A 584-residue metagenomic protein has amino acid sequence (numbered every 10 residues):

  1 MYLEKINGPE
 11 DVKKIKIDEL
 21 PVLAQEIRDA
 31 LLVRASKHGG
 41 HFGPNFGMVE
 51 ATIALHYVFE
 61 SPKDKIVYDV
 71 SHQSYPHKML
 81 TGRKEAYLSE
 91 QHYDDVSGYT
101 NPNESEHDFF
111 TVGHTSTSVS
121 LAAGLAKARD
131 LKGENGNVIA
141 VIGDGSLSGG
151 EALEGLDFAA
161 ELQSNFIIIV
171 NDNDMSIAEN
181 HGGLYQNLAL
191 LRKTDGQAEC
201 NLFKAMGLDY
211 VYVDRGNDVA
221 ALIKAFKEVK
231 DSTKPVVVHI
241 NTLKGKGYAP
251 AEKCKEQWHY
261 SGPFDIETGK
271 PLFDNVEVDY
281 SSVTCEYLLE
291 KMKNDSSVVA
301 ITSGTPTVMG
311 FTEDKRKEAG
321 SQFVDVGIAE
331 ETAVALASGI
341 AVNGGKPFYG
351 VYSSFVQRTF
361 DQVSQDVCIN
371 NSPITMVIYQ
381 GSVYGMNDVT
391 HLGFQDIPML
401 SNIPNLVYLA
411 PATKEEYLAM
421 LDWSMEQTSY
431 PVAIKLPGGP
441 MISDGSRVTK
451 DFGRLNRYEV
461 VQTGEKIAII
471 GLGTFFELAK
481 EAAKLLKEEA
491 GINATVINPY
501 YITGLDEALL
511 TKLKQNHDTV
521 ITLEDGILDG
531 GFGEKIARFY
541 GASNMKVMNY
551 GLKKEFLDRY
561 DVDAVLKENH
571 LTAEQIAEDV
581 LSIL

Functional and structural regions predicted by a protein language model:
M1-M79, R215: N-terminal amphipathic, basic-rich helices that act as targeting or association modules
D29-S36, D95-T111, G133-I139, T312-G327 (+4 more regions): Glycine/charged-rich beta-loop-alpha catalytic/anionic-binding loops adjacent to active sites
G39-M48, V67-H72, N101-S120, I142-S146 (+7 more regions): Active-site nucleophile and cofactor-binding loops and adjacent substrate-binding regions of central metabolic enzymes
H41-L162, V298, S303, T312-E313 (+2 more regions): Cofactor-binding active-site loop characterized by glycine-rich and histidine/acidic residues
Q73, D108-F264, K270-E277, S282 (+1 more regions): Glycine-rich ThDP/TPP pyrophosphate-binding loop and its adjacent helix/strand module within ThDP-dependent enzymes
A86-V96, E161-M175, C368-Q380: A glycine-rich helix N-cap at a beta->alpha junction
Y248-Q357, Q362-S372, I470-G473: Non-catalytic terminal/interface segments that mediate subunit docking, oligomerization, and allosteric communication
P263, G269-D274, G385-N387, V407 (+2 more regions): Peripheral docking tails and interdomain loops at the edges of cofactor- or intermediate-handling domains
